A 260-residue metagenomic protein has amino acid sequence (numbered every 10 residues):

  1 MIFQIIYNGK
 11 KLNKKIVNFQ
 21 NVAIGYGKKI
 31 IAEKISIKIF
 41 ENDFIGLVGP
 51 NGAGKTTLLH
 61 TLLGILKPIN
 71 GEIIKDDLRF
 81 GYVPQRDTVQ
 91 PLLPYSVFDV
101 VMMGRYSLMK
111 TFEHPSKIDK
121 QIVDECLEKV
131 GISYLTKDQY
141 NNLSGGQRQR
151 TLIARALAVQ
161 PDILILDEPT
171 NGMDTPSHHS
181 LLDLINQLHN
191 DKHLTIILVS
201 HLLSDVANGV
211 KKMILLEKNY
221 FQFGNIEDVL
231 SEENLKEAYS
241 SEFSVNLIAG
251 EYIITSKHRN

Functional and structural regions predicted by a protein language model:
V48-P50: The feature captures the beta-strand-to-loop junction immediately N-terminal to the Walker
L63: Helix-to-loop junction immediately C-terminal to a conserved catalytic motif
K117-L135: Conserved ABC ATPase "signature" region
Q139-L143, Q147: Conserved ABC ATPase signature
Q160: Conserved catalytic motifs of ABC-family nucleotide-binding domains
L164-E168: Catalytic Walker B motif of ABC-type/P-loop ATPase nucleotide-binding domains
S231-E233, E237-N260: ABC ATPase nucleotide-binding domains
